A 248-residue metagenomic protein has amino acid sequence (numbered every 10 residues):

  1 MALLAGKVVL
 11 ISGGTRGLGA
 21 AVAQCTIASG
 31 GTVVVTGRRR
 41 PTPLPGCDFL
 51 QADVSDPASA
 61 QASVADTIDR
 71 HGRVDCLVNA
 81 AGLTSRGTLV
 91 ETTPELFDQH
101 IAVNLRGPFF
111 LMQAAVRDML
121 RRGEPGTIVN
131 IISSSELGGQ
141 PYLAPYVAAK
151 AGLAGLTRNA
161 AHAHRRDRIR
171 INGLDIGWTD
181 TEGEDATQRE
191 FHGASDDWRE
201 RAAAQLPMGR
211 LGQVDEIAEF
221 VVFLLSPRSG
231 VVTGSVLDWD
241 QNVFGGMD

Functional and structural regions predicted by a protein language model:
T15-R16: Conserved glycine-rich cofactor-binding loop
T88-L89, L96-I101, A202: Substrate-binding pocket helix/loop in short-chain dehydrogenase/reductase
V90, G138-A144, R166, G209 (+1 more regions): Active-site loop immediately N-terminal to the catalytic Tyr-X3-Lys motif of short-chain dehydrogenase/reductase
M112, A149-G152, T157: Active-site helix of classical SDR
R117, H162-R166, G230: Alpha-helical segment proximal to the catalytic Tyr-Lys
S133: Residue(s) in the substrate-gating loop at a strand-loop-helix junction that position the organic substrate next
G138, V222, T233-D248: Short C-terminal tail/terminal secondary-structure segment of NAD(P)H-dependent dehydrogenase/reductase domains
